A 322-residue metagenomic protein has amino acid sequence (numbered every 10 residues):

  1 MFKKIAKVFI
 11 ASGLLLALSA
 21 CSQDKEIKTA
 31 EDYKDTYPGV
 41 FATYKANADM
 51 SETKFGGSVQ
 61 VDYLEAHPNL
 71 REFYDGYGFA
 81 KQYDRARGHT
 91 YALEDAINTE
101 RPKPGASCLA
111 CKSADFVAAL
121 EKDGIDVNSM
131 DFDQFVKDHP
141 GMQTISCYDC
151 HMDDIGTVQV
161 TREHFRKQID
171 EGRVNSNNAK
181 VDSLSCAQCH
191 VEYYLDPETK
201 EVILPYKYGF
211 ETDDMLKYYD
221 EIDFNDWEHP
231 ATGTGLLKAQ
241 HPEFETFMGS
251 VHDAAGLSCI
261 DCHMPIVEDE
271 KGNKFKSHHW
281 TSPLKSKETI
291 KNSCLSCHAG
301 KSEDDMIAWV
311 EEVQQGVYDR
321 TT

Functional and structural regions predicted by a protein language model:
M1-F9: Bacterial N-terminal signal peptides that target proteins for export
S12-L15: Secretory targeting and sorting signals
A17-A20: C-terminal motif of bacterial Sec signal peptides marking the signal peptidase cleavage site
S22-A86, D123-T144, D149, D154-D261 (+1 more regions): Primarily the internal scaffold of c-type cytochrome electron-transfer domains, especially repeated/multiheme c-type
R85-A96, V117-E121: Transmembrane alpha-helix boundary signature
Y91-P104, D131-Q143: Membrane-entry segments of alpha-helical transmembrane domains in multi-pass membrane proteins
G105-C108, C147: A common structural microfeature
L109-F116, K122-D123, D154: Mobile, glycine-rich extracellular loop/lid and propeptide segments that shape or gate substrate/ligand access
